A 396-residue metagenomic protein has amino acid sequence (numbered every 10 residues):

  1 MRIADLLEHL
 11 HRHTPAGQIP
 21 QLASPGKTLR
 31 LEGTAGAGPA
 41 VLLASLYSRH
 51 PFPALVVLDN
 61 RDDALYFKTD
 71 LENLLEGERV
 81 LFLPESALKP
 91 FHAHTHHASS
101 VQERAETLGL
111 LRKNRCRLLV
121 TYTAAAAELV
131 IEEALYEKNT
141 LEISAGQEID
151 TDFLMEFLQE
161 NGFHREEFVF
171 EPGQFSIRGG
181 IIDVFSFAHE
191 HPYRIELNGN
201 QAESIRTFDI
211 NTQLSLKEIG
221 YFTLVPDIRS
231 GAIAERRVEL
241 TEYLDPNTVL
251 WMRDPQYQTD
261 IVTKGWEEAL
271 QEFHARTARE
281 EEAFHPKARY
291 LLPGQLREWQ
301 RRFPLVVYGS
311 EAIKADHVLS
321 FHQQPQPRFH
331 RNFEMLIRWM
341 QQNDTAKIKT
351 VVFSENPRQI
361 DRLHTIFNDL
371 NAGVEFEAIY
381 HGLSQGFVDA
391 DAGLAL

Functional and structural regions predicted by a protein language model:
M1-L396: ASCE RecA-like P-loop NTPase motor cores that couple ATP hydrolysis to mechanical translocation on nucleic acids
